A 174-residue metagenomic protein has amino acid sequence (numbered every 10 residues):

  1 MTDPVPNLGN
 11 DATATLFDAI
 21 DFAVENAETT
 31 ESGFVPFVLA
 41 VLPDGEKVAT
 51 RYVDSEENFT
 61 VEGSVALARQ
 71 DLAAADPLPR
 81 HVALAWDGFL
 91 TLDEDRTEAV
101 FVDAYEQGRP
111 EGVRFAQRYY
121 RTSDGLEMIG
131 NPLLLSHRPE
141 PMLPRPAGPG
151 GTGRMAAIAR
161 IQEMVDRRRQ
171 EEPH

Functional and structural regions predicted by a protein language model:
M1-L67: N-terminal domain-onset segments
G33-F37, H81, T97-A99: Short, surface-exposed beta-edge/turn micro-motifs
A40-G45, D87-L90, E94-R96, F101-V113: Short, flexible beta-strand-to-coil junctions
N58-D87: A charged amphipathic helix-loop-strand protein-protein interaction module that recurs in cytosolic assemblies
V100-H174: Glycine-rich, aromatic-bearing surface loops/beta-hairpins
